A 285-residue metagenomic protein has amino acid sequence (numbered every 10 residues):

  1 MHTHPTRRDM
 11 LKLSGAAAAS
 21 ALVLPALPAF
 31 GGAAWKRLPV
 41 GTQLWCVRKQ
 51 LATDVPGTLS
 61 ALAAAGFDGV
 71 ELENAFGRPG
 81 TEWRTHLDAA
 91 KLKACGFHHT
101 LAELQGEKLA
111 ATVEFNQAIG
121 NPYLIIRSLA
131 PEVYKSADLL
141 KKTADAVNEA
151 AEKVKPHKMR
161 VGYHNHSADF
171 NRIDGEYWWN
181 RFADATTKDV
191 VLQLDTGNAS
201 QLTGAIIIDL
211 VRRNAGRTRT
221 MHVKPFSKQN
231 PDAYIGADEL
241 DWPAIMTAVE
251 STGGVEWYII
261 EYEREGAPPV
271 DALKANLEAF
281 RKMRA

Functional and structural regions predicted by a protein language model:
M1-A21: N-terminal secretory signal peptides and thylakoid transit peptides that target proteins across membranes
G15, G69, F76, K93 (+3 more regions): Active-site acidic/histidine proton-transfer and metal-coordination neighborhood in alpha/beta enzyme cores
A26-A52, A61: C-terminal segment of N-terminal export signals and the immediately downstream linker at the start of the mature
A34-W35, L59-A64, R78-C95, K108-N121 (+4 more regions): Acidic (Asp/Glu)-rich catalytic clusters
T42, L62, V70, L87 (+6 more regions): Conserved, mostly hydrophobic/aromatic
Q43-T53, H98-Q105, S136-A137: Active-site mouth loops of central-metabolism enzymes
W45-V47, E73-A75, H99-A102, L129-P131 (+4 more regions): Active-site beta-loop-alpha junctions enriched in small/polar residues
K155-M246: Acidic/histidine-rich catalytic cores of soluble enzymes
